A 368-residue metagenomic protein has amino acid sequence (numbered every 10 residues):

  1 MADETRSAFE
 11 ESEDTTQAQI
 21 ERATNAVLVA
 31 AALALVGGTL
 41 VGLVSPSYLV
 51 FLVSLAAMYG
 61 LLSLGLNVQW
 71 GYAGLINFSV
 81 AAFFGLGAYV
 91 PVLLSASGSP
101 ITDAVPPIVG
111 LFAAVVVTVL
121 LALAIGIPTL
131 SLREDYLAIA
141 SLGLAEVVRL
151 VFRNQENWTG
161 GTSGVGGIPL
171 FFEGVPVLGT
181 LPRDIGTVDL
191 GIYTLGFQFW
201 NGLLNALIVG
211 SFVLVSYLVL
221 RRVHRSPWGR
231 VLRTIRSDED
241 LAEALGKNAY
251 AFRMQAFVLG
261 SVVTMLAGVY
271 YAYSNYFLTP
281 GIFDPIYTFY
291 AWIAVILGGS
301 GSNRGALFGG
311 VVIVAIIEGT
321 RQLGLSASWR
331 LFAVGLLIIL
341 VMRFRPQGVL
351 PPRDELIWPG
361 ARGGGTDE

Functional and structural regions predicted by a protein language model:
A2-E368: Transmembrane alpha-helices and adjacent helix-loop boundaries
